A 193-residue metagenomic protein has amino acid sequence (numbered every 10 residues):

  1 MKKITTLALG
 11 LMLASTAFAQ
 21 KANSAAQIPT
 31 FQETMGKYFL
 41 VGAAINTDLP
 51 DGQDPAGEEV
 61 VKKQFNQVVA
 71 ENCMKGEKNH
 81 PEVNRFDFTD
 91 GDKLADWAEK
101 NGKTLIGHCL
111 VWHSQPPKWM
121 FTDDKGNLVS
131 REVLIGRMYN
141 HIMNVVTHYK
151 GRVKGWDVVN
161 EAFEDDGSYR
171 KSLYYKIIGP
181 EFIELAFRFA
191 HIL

Functional and structural regions predicted by a protein language model:
M1-S24: Bacterial Sec-dependent N-terminal signal peptides
K3, L40, T104: Residues at the starts of beta-strands that form the adenosine-phosphate
L7-M12, G36, G91, I183: Generic alpha-helix initiation/capping and coil-helix boundary signal
L13, L49, R137: Short, motif-level signal for alpha-helix interfacial/capping segments enriched in acidic residues and aromatics/proline
L13, M35-K37, V61, Y149 (+1 more regions): Short, structurally constrained coil/turn elements that cap an alpha-helix or connect an alpha-helix to the following
K21-A22, A44-G57, G76-T89, F163-S168: Acidic-and-aromatic substrate-binding clefts and catalytic sites of carbohydrate-active enzymes
K21-Q67, E71: Boundary/entry segment of secreted carbohydrate-active catalytic domains
I28-P29, K63, Q67-P81, D90-L193: Substrate-binding cleft and catalytic face of glycoside hydrolase catalytic domains, especially the flexible beta-alpha
